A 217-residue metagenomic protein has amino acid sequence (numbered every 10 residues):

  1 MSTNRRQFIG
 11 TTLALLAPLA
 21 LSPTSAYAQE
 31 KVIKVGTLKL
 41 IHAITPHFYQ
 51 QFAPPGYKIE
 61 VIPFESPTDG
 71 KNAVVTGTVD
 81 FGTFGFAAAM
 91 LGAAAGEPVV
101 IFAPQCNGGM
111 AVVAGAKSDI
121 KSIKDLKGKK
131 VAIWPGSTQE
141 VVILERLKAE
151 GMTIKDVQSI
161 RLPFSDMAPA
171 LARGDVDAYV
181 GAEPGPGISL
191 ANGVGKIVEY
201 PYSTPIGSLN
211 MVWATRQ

Functional and structural regions predicted by a protein language model:
M1-L16: N-terminal secretory signal peptides and thylakoid transit peptides that target proteins across membranes
Q29-L40, Y57-I62, K129-A132, I160: Short, well-ordered beta-strand elements
I33-V35, E97-Q105, K129-V131, I197-T204: A structural signal for short loop-to-beta-strand junctions that line the ligand-binding cleft of periplasmic/secreted
K39-P63, T68-D69, A73-V75, L91-A95 (+1 more regions): Short, polar/charged alpha-helical segment
F48-Y49, A111-I120, S208-Q217: A bilobed periplasmic-binding-protein/Venus flytrap-type ligand-binding module shared by bacterial periplasmic
I59-S66, T83, I154-P163: Short beta-strand-to-loop elements that line the ligand-binding cleft of bilobed periplasmic-binding protein-like
V75-F84, E97-V99, K129-K130, R173-G181 (+1 more regions): Alpha-to-beta junction loops
A87-A88, I160, S165-Q217: Pocket-lining segment of extracytoplasmic ligand-binding domains
